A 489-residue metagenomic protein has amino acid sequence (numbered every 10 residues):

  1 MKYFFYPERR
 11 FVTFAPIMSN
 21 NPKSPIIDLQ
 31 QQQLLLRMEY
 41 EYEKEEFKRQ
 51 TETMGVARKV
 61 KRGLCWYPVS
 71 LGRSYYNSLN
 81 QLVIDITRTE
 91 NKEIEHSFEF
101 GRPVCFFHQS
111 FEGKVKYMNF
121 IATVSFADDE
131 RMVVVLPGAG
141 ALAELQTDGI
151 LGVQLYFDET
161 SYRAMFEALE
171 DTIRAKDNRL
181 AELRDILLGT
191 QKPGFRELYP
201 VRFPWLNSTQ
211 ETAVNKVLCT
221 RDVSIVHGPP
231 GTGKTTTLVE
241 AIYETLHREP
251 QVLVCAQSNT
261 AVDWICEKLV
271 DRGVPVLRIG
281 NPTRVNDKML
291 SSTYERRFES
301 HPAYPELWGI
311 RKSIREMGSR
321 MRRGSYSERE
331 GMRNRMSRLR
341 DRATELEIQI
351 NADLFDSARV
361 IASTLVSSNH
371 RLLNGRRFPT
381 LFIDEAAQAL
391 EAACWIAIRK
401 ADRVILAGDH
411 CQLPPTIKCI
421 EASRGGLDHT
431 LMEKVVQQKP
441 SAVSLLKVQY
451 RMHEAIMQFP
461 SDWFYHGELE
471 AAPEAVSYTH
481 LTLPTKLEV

Functional and structural regions predicted by a protein language model:
F5-F100, M132: A helicase ATPase "motif cassette" and its flanking acidic/Ser/Thr-rich regulatory loops
S19-R37, N91-N215, D271, K288-K312 (+1 more regions): Pre-ATPase regulatory/linker segments immediately N-terminal to the P-loop/RecA-like helicase/translocase core
F195-Y199, Y243, P250-Q251, C255 (+4 more regions): Conserved P-loop NTPase motor core of helicases/translocases
T220-S224, P250: Pre-Walker A (Motif I) flank of P-loop NTPase domains
G233: Conserved glycine(s) of the Walker
T236-R248: Walker A/P-loop NTP-binding motif
R248-P250, S258, A352, V366-L481: Conserved helicase motor core of SF1/SF2 NTP-dependent helicases
H480-V489: Single conserved hydrophobic/aromatic residue that forms the stacking wall/gate of nucleotide- or nucleobase-binding
